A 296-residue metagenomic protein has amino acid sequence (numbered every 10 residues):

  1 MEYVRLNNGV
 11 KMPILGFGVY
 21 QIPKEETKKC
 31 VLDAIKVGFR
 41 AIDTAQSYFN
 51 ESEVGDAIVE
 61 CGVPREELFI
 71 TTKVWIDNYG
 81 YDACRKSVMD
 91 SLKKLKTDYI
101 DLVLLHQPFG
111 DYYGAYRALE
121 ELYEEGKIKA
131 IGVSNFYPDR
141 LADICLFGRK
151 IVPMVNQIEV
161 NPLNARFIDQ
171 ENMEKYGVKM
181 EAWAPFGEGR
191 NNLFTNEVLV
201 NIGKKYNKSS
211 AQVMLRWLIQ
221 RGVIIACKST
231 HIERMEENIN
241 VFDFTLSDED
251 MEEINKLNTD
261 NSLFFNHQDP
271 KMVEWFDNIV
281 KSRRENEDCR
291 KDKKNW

Functional and structural regions predicted by a protein language model:
M1-L68, F186, C289-W296: N-terminal binding-site loop/beta-alpha segment at the start of enzyme catalytic domains that lines or forms
M1-V4, S52-V59, S87-D90, P138-A142 (+1 more regions): Alpha-helical scaffolding within the catalytic cores of extracellular/periplasmic polymer-degrading hydrolases
I22-A34, G80-L95, G114, L141-A142 (+1 more regions): Short, acidic/polar
I22-E25, T44-E53, D77-D82, P108-Y113 (+2 more regions): Acidic-and-aromatic substrate-binding clefts and catalytic sites of carbohydrate-active enzymes
A41, Y99-L102, A130, V155: Residues at the N-termini of beta-strands
R65-N78, D101-P108, N135, Q157-E159: A short, structured active-site edge motif that brings together acidic residues
C84-L104, E121-E125, F147, V178: CE4/NodB-like, metal-dependent polysaccharide N-deacetylase domain that modifies extracellular/periplasmic N-acetylated
Q107-W296: Beta/alpha (TIM)-barrel catalytic core signal, keyed to glycine-rich beta->alpha loops juxtaposed to Asp/Glu that bind
